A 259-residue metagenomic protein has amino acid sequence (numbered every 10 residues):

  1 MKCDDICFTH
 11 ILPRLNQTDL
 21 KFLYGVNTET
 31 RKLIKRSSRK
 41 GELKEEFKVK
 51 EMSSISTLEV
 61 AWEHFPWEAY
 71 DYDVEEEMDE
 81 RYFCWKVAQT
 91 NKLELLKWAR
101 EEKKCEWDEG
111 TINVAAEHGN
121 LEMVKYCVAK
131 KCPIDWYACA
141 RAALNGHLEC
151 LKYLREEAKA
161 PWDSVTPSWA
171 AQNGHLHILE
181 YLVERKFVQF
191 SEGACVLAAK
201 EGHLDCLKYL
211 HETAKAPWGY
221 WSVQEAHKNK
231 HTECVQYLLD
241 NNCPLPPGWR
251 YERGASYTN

Functional and structural regions predicted by a protein language model:
M1-N259: Ankyrin repeat (ANK) tandem alpha-helical domains that serve as protein-protein interaction scaffolds, prominent
